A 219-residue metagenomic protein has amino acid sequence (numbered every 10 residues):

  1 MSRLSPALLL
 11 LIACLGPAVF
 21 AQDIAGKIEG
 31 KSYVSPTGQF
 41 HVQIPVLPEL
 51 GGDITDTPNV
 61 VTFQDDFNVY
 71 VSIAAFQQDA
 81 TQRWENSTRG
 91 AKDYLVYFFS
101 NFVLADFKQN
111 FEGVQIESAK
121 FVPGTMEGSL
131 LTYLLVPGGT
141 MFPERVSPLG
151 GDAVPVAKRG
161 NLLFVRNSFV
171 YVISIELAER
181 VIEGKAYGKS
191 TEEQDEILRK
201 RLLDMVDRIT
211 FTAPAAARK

Functional and structural regions predicted by a protein language model:
M1-P6: Positively charged n-region of N-terminal signal peptides that target proteins for export
A7-A18: Bacterial N-terminal signal peptides
V19-D23: Boundary at the C-terminal end of the N-terminal hydrophobic targeting segment
I24-T37: Short acidic/polar N-terminal linker immediately downstream of export determinants
G38-K120: Secretory pathway targeting signatures of secreted, lumenal, and periplasmic proteins
Q43-L47, D66-N68, G124-E127, F164-Y171: Short, solvent-exposed coil/turn segments at beta-strand boundaries
P48-L50, I173-K219: Surface-exposed amphipathic alpha-helical segments
Y94-N167: Signature of long, low-cysteine stretches enriched in small and polar/charged residues
